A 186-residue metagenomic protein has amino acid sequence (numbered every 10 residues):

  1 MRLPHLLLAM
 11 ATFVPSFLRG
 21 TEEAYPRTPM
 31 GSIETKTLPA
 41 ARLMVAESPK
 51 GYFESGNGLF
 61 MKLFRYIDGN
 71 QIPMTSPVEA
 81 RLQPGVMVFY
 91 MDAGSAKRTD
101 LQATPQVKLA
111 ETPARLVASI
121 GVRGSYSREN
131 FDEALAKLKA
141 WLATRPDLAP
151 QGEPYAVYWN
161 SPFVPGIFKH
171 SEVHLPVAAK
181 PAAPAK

Functional and structural regions predicted by a protein language model:
R2-K186: A solvent-exposed interaction/effector surface
